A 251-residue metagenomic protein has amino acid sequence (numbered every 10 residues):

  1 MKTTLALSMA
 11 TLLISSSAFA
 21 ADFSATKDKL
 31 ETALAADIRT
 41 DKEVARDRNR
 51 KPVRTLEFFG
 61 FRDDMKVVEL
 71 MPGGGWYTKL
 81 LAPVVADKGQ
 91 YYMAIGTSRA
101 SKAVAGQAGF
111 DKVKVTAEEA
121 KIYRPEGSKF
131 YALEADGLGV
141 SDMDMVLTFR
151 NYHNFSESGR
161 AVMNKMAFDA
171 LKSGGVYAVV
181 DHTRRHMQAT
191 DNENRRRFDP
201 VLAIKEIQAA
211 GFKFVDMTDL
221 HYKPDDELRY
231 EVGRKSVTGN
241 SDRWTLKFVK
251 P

Functional and structural regions predicted by a protein language model:
T26-D63, W76: Class I SAM-dependent methyltransferase Rossmann-like catalytic core, especially the SAM/SAH-binding loop
D63-G73: Conserved class I S-adenosyl-L-methionine
A82-P83, A161-G174: A short glycine-rich, Lys/Arg-flanked "PGG" loop and its adjoining helix->strand segment in the class I
Y91-A94, G174-H186: Conserved beta-strand signature within the Rossmann-like core of class I S-adenosyl-L-methionine
F130-L133, N154-A167: A short, conserved alpha-helix within the catalytic core of class I
D136-V146: A short acidic, Gly/Pro-enriched loop at the edge of an enzyme's catalytic core that lines a small-molecule cofactor
T190-M217: Conserved Class I S-adenosyl-L-methionine
A210, D225-P251: Core SAM-dependent methyltransferase catalytic element
